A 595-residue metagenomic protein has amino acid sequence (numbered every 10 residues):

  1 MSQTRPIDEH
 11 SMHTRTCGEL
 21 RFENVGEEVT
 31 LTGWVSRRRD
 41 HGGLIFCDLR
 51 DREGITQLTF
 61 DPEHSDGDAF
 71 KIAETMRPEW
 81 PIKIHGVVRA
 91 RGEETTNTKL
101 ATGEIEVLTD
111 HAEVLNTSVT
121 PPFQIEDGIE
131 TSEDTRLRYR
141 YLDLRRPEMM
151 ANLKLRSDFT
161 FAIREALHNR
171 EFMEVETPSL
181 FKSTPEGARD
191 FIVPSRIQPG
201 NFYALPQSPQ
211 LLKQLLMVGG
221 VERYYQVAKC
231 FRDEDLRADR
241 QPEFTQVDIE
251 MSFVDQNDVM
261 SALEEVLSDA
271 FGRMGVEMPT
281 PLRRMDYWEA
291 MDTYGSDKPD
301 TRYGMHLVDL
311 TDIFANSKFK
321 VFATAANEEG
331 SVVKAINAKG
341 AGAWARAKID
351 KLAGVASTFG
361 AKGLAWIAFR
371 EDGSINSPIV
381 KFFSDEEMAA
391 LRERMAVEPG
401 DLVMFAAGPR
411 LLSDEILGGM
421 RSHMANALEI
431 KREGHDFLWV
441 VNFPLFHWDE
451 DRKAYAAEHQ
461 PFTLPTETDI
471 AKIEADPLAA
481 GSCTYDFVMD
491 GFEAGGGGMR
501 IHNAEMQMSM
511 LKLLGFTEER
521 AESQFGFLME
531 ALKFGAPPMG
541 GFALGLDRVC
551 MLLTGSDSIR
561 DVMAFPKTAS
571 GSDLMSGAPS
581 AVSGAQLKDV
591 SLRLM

Functional and structural regions predicted by a protein language model:
M1-M595: Class II aminoacyl-tRNA synthetase catalytic cores and aaRS-like
